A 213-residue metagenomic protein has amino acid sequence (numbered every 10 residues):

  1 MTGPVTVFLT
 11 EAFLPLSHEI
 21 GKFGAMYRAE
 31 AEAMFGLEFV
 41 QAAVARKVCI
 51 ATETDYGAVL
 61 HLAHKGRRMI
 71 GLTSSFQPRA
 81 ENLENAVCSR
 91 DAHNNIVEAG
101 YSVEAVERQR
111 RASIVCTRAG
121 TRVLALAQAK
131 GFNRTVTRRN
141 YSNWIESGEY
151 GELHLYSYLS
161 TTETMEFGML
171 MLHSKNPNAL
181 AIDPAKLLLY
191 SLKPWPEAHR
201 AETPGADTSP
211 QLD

Functional and structural regions predicted by a protein language model:
M1-F76: Nuclease-adjacent, charged terminal/linker segments that flank catalytic cores
G57-A105: Solvent-exposed, charged helical/coil patches that constitute nucleic-acid or partner-interaction surfaces
E84-D213: Electrostatic, structured charged patches in enzyme active sites and in nucleic-acid/phosphate-binding
